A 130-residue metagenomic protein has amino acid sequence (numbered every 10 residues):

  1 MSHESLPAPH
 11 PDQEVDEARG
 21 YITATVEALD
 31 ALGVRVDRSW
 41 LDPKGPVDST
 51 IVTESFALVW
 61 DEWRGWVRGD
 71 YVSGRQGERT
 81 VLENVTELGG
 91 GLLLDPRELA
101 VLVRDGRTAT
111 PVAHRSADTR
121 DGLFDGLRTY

Functional and structural regions predicted by a protein language model:
M1-I51, R128-Y130: N-terminal domain-onset segments
S2, E83-Y130: Acidic, proline/glycine-rich low-complexity IDRs
Q13, L32, V52, A57-L58 (+2 more regions): Alpha-helical protein-protein interaction elements
D16-L29, G65, L93-V103: Hydrophobic alpha-helical membrane segments, chiefly transmembrane helices and signal peptide h-regions, characterized
V36-S73: Amphipathic, interaction-prone secondary-structure segments
D70-G90: Charged low-complexity stretches with an acidic bias
